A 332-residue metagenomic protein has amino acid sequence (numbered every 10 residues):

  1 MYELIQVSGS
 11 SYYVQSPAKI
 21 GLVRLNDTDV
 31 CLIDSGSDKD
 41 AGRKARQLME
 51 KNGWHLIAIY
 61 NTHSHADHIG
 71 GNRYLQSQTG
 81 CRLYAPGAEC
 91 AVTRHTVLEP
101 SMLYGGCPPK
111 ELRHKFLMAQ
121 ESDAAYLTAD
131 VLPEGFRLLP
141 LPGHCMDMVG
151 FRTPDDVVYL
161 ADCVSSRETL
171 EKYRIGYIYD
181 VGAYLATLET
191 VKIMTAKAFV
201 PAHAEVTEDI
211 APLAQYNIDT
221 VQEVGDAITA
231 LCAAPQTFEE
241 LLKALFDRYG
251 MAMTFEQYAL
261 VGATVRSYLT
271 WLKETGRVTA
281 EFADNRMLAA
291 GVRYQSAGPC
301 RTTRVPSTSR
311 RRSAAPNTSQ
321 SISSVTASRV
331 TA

Functional and structural regions predicted by a protein language model:
M1-N52, G150-A161: Conserved beta-strand hairpin/beta-sheet module of binuclear metal-dependent hydrolase folds, prominently
S10, V23, D34, M49 (+9 more regions): Divalent metal-coordination and catalytic microenvironments
D27, S37-D38, A66, E89 (+2 more regions): Short, glycine/acidic-enriched loop or turn micro-motifs at the edges of active sites
S37, R137-G225: Metallo-beta-lactamase
D40-L132: Active-site HxH/HxHxD metal-binding segment of metal-dependent hydrolases
R43, M49, Y60, G70 (+9 more regions): A structural signal for the main folded, soluble domain(s) of proteins
A230-R304: C-terminal regulatory/interaction regions
C300-A332: Low-acidity, Ser/Thr- and Arg-rich intrinsically disordered low-complexity segments
